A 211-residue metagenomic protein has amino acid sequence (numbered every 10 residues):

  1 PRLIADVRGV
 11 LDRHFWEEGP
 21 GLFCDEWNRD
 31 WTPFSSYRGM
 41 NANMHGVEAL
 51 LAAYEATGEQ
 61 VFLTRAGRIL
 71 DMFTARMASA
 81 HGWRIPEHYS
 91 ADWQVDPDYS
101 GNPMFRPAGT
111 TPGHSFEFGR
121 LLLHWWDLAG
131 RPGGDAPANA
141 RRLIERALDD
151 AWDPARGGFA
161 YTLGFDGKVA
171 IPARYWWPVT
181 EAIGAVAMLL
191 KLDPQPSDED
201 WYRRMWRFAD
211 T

Functional and structural regions predicted by a protein language model:
P1-T211: Glycan-recognition and catalytic cores of secretory/periplasmic carbohydrate-active enzymes
